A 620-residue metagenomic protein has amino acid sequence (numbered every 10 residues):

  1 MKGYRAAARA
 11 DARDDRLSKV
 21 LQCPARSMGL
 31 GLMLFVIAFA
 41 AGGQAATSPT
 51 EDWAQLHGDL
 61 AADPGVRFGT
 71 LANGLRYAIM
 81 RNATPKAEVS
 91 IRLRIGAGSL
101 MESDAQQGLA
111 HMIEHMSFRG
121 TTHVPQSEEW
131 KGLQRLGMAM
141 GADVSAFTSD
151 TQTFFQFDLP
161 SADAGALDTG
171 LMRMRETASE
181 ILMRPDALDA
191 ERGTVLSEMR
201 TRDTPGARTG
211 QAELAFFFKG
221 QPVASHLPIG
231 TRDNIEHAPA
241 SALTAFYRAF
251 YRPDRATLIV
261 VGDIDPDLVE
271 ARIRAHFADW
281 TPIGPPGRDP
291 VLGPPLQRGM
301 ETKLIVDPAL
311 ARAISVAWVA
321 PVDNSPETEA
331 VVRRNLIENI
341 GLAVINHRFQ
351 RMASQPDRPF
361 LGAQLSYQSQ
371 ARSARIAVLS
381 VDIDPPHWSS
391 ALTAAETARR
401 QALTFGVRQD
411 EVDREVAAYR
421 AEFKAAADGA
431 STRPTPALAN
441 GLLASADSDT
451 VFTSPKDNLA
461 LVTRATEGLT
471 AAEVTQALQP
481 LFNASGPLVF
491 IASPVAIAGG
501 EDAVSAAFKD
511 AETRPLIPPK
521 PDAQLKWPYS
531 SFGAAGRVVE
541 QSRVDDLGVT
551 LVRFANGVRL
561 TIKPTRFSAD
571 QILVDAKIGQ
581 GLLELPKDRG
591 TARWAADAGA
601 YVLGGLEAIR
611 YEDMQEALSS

Functional and structural regions predicted by a protein language model:
Y4-L30: Bacterial N-terminal signal peptides that target proteins for export
S27-F39: Bacterial N-terminal signal peptides
Q44-I79, D265-L336, L342-Q350, S354 (+4 more regions): Proteolytic maturation boundary segments
S48-P49, W53-Q55, T122, E129-F246 (+7 more regions): Acidic/histidine-enriched segments that form metal/cofactor-coordinating and catalytic pocket/exosite environments
G74, L93, H111, F155 (+12 more regions): Buried hydrophobic packing residues in well-ordered domains
S90-D158, S225-I229, A343-R375, K577-S620: M16/MPP (pitrilysin/insulinase) zinc-metallopeptidase core fold and M16-derived inactive scaffolds
E180, P185, R192, G206 (+2 more regions): Non-catalytic, conformational "gating/processing" segments within enzyme and secreted inhibitor domains
P321, V331-Q409: Structured mid-domain segments that build the active-site/substrate or prosthetic-cofactor binding neighborhood
